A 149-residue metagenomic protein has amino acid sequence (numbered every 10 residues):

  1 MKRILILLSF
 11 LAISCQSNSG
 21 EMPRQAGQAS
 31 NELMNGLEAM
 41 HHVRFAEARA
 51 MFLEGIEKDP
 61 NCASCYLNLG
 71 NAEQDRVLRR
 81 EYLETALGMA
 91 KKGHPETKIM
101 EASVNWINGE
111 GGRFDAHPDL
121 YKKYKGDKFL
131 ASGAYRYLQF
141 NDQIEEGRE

Functional and structural regions predicted by a protein language model:
N18-N31, L87-P95: TPR-adjacent "capping" and linker segments in tetratricopeptide-repeat scaffold/adaptor proteins
G27-E54, K58, T97-G112, A116 (+1 more regions): Alpha-helical segment of the N-proximal tetratricopeptide repeat
M40, L67, Q74-D75, W106-I107 (+1 more regions): Specific register positions within alpha-helical solenoid repeats of the TPR/Sel1-like families, i.e., one
V43-A50, D75-T85, G109-A116, N141-E149: Structural signature of tandem alpha-helical TPR/SEL1-like repeats, specifically the intra-repeat loop/turn
E54-G55, T85-A86, D119-L120: Canonical positions in the second alpha-helix
K58, M89-K92, K123-Y124: Structural marker of alpha-solenoid helical repeat scaffolds
C62, H94, D127-L130: Residue-level recognition of tetratricopeptide repeat
